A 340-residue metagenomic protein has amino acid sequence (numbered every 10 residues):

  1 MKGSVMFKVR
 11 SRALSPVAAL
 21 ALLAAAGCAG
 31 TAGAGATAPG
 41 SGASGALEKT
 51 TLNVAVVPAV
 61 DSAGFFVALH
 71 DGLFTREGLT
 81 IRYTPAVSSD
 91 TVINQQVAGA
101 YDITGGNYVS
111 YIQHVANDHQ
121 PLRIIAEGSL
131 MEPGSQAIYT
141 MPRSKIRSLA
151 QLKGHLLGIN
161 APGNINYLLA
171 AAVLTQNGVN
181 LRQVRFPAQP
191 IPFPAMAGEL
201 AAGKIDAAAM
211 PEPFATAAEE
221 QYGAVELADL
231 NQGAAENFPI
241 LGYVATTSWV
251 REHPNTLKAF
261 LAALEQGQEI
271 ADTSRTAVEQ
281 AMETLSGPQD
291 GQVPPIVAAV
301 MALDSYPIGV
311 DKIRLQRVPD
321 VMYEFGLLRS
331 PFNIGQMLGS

Functional and structural regions predicted by a protein language model:
M1-K49: Short, low-complexity disordered leader/linker segments with a strong preference for bacterial N-terminal type II
G35-Q183, A188-P190, D206-E212, L227 (+1 more regions): Short, glycine-/small- and polar/acidic-enriched structural segments that line small-molecule recognition paths
A59, A86-D90, G105, N164-I165 (+6 more regions): Soluble non-cytosolic domains of exported or imported proteins
V109, D118, F186-P187, P192-E283: Pocket-lining segment of extracytoplasmic ligand-binding domains
G154, E220, G339: Phosphate-coordinating loops and pocket residues in cytosolic domains that bind phosphorylated ligands
V250-L327: Secondary-structure end/capping motifs
D320-S340: Conserved C-terminal helix/tail region of periplasmic/extracytoplasmic solute-binding proteins
